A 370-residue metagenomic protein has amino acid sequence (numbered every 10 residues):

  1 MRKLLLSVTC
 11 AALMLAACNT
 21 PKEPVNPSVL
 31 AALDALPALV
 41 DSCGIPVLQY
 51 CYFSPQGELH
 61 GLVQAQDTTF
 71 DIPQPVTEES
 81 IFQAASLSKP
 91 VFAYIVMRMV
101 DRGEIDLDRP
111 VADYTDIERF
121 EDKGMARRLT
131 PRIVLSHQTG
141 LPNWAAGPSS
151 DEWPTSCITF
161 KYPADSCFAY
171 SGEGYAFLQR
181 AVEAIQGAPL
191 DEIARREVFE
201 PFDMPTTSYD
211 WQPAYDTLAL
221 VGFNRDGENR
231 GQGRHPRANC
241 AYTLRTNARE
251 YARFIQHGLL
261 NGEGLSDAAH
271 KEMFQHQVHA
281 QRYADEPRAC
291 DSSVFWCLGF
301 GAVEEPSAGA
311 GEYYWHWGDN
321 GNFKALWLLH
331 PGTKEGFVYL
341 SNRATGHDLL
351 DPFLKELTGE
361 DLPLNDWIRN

Functional and structural regions predicted by a protein language model:
L4-L13: Sec-dependent N-terminal signal peptides
L15-A17: C-terminal motif of bacterial Sec signal peptides marking the signal peptidase cleavage site
N19-V29: Bacterial Sec signal peptide processing site at the extreme N-terminus
L30-F82, E104, D151-I158: Short, conserved catalytic-motif segment at the N-terminal edge
C43-P46, D71-I133, K161-E173, N239-Y242 (+1 more regions): Short active-site loop at a secondary-structure junction that contains or immediately precedes the catalytic residue(s)
T68, D122-N320: Short, surface-exposed loop or secondary-structure junction motifs that flank catalytic or metal-binding residues
V278-D285, G309, R343-N370: Short, gly/Ser/Thr-rich active-site loops of penicillin-recognizing serine hydrolases
H316, K324-R343: Short, well-ordered beta-strand elements
